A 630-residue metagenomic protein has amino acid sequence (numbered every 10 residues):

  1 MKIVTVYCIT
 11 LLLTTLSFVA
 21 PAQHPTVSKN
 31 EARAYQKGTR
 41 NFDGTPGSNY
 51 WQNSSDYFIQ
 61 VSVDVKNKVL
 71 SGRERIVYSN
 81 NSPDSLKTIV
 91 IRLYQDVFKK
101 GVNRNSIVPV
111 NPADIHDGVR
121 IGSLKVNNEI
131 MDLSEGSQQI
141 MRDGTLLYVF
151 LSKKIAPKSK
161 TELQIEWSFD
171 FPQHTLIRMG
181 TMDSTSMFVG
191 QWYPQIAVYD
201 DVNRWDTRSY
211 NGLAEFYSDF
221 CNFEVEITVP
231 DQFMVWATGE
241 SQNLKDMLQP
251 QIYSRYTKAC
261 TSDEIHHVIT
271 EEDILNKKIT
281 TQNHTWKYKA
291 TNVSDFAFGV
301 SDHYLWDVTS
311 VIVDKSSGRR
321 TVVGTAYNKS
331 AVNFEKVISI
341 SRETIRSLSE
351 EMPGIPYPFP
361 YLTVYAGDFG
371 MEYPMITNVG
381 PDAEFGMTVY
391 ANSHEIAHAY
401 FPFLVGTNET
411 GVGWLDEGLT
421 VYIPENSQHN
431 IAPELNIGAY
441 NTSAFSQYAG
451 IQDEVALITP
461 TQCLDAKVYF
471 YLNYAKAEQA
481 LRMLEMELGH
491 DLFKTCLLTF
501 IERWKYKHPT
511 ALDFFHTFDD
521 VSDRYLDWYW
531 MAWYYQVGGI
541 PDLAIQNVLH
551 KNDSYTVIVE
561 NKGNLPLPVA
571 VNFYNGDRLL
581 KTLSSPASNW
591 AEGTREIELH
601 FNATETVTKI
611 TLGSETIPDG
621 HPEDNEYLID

Functional and structural regions predicted by a protein language model:
A22-S71, D183, D527-M531: N-terminal, polar/Ser/Thr-rich
V69, S79, V110-T185, D273-T281 (+2 more regions): A surface-exposed beta-strand-loop module
G101-D114, S168-F223, L244, T616-D630: Glycine/proline-rich low-complexity spacer/linker segments in large multi-domain proteins
V198-D200, A214-S393, Y422: Hydrophobic helix-coil surface modules that form long, contiguous segments used for peptide/substrate interaction
W236-A237, V548-G613: Beta-strand-rich binding/interaction modules
F369, G411, E417-M483, E487 (+1 more regions): Acidic/His/Gly-enriched intrinsically disordered linker/tail segments that often contain short helix/coil "MoRF-like"
N378-G438, L497: Zinc-dependent metallopeptidase catalytic helix centered on the HExxH motif and its immediate flanking segment
F470-K551: Amphipathic alpha-helical substructures
